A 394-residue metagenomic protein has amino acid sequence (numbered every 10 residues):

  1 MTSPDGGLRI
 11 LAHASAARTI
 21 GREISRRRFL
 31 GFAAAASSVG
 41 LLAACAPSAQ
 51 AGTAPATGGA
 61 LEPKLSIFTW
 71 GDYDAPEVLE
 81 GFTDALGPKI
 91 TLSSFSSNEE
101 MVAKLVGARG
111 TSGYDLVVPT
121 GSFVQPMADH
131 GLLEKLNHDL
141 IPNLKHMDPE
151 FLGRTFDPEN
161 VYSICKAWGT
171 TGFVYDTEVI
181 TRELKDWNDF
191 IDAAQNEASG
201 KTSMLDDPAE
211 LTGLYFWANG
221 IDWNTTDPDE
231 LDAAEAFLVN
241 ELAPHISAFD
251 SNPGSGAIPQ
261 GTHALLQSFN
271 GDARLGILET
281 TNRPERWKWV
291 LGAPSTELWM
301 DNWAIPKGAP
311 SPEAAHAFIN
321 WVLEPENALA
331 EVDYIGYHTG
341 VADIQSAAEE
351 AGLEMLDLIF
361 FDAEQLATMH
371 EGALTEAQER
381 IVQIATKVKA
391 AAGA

Functional and structural regions predicted by a protein language model:
M1-I24, A35-A44: N-terminal secretory signal peptides
A46-A54: Bacterial lipoprotein signal-peptidase II cleavage site
A56-P126: Early extracytoplasmic/lumenal segment of secretory-pathway proteins
S112-P119, E134-Y175, G200-K201: A structural signal for short loop-to-beta-strand junctions that line the ligand-binding cleft of periplasmic/secreted
E134-K145, S163, R283-E297, P306-A309: Short beta-strand->loop
S203-D207, L211, Y215, D222-V290: Ligand-binding pocket segment of bilobal, Venus flytrap-like solute-binding proteins
G256, A363-A394: Conserved C-terminal helix/tail region of periplasmic/extracytoplasmic solute-binding proteins
D301, P306-L366: Mature extracytoplasmic/periplasmic domains
